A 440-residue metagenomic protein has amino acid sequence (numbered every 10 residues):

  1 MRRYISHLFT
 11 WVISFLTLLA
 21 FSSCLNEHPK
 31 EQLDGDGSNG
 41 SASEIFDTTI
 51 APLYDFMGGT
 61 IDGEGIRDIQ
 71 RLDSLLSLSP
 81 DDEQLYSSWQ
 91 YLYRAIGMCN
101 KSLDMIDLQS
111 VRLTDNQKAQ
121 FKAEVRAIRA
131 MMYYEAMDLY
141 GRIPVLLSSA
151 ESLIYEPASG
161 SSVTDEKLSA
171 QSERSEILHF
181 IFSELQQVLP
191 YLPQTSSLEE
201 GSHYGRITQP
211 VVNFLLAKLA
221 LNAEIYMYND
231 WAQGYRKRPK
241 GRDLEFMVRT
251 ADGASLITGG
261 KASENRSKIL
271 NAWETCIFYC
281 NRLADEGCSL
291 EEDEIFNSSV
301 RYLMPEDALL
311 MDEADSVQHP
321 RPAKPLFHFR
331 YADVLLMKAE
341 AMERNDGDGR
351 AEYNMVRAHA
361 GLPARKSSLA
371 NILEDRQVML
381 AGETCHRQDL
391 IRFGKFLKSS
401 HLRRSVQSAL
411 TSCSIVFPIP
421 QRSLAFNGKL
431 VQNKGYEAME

Functional and structural regions predicted by a protein language model:
M1-L33: Bacterial Sec-dependent N-terminal signal peptides
C24-I61, E292-F296, P420-E440: Membrane-proximal, proline-rich intrinsically disordered regions
D36, T60-E64, S148-E151, Y155-E156 (+5 more regions): Short, surface-exposed recognition loops and adjoining beta-strand edges that mediate ligand/DNA contacts, enriched
D68-Y140, T164-Y204, E313-L326, Y331 (+1 more regions): Conserved, well-structured interaction surfaces
A130, A217-K218, A323-H359: Extended amphipathic alpha-helical segments enriched in small hydrophobics
M137-L139, P144, S196, L219-W231 (+1 more regions): Short coil/turn linking the two alpha-helices of tandem helical-hairpin repeats
E286, E294-R330, M439: Flexible, polar/acidic helix-loop-strand segments at domain edges
